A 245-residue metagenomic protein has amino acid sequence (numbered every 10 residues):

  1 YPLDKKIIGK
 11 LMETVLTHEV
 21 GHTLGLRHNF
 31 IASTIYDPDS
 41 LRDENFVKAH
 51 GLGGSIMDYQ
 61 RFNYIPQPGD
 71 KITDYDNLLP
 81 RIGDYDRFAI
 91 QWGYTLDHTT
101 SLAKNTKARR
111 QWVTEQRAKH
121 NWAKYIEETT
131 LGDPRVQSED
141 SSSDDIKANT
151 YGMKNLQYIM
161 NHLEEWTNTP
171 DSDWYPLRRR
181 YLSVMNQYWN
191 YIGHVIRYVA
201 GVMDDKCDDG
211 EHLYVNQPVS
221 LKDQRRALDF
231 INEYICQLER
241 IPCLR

Functional and structural regions predicted by a protein language model:
Y1-L16: Short pre-active-site segment immediately N-terminal to the catalytic Zn-binding motif
P2, S33-R245: Conserved catalytic/binding loops enriched for acidic/polar residues
I8, R27, I35: Active-site and adjacent substrate-binding regions of carbohydrate-active enzymes
T14-N29: Active-site recognition of the HExxH zinc-binding catalytic motif
